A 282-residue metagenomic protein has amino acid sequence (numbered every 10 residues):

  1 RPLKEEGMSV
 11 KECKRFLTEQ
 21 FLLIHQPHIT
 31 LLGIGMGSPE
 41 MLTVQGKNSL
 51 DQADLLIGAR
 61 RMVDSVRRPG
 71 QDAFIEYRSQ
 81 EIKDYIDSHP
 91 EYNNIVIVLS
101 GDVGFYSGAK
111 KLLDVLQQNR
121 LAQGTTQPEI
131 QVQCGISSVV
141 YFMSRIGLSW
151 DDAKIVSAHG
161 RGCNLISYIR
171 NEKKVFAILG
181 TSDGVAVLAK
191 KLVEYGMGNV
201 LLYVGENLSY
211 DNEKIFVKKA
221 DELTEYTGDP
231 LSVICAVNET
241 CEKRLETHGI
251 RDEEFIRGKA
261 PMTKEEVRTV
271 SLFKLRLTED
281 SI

Functional and structural regions predicted by a protein language model:
P2-L31, E76, N94-I95, K174-A260: A contiguous loop/helix-start segment that scaffolds small-molecule binding in enzyme catalytic cores
V10-K11, R15-Q131, V140: Class I S-adenosyl-L-methionine
L50, F273-T278: Glycine-rich helix-loop-beta junction characteristic of Rossmann-like nucleotide cofactor-binding loops
I57-A59, I97-L99, I130-G135, I155-S157 (+2 more regions): General beta-strand structural signal in soluble alpha/beta enzymes
I82-P90, L165-R170, T224: Short amphipathic alpha-helix with an adjacent loop that forms part of the alpha/beta core around
S138-N171, G180: Short, glycine-/small-residue-rich phosphate/pyrophosphate-handling segment
T263-R268: N-terminal pre-P-loop "Q-motif" helix
D280-I282: Conserved class I S-adenosyl-L-methionine
